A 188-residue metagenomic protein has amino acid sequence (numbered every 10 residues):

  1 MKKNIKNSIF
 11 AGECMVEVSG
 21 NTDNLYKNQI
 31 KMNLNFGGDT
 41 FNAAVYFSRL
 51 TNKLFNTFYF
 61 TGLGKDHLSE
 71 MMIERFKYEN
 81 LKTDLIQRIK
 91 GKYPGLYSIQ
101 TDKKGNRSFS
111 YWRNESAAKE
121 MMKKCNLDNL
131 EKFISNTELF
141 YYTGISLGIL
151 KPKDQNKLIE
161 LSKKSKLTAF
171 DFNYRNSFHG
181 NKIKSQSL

Functional and structural regions predicted by a protein language model:
M1-L25: Positively charged, low-complexity intrinsically disordered leader regions
K2-A11, K77, T83, D102-L188: Ribokinase/PfkB-type carbohydrate-kinase core domain
E13, E17, N42, D171: Acidic active-site catalytic centers that drive phospho-/nucleotidyl reactions and related ester hydrolyses
C14, L63-K65, I145-S146: Residue-level signal for short, function-critical loop segments
V16, G20, K65, Y174: Short, glycine/acidic-enriched loop or turn micro-motifs at the edges of active sites
E17-V18, L50, E79, K164: Change "in soluble alpha/beta enzymes" to "in soluble alpha/beta proteins
T22-N24, I73, K153-D154: Short amphipathic alpha-helical segments
K27-L96, T101-N106, E115-E120: Substrate-binding N-lobe of the ribokinase-like
